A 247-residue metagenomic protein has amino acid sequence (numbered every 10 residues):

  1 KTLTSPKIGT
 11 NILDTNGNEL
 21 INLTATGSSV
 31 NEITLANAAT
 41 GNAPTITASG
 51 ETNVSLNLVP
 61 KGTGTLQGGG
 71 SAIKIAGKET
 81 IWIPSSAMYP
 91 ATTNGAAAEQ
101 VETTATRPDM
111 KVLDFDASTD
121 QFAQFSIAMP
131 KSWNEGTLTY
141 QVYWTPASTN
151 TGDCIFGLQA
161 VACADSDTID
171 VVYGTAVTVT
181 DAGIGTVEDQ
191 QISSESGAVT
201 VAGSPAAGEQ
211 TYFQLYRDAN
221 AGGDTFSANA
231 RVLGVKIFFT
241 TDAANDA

Functional and structural regions predicted by a protein language model:
T2-P6, T10-N16, L20-E51, S55-K61 (+6 more regions): Beta-strand-rich, repetitive solenoid scaffolds
T103-S118: Short carbohydrate-recognition loop motifs
D116-S132, T137: Short beta-strands within extracellular/lumenal beta-sheet-rich domains
G136-P146, C154: A short beta-strand element within beta-rich, extracytoplasmic domains of secreted/secretory-pathway proteins
N150-G157, A228-V232: Short coil-to-beta strand junction motifs in C2/discoidin
T168-G203: Extracellular carbohydrate recognition and processing domains and analogous Trp-centered ligand-binding platforms
Q191-G222: Cysteine-clustered segments with highest specificity for TGF-beta superfamily mature ligands
R217-A247: Proprotein-processing/basic-patch segments
